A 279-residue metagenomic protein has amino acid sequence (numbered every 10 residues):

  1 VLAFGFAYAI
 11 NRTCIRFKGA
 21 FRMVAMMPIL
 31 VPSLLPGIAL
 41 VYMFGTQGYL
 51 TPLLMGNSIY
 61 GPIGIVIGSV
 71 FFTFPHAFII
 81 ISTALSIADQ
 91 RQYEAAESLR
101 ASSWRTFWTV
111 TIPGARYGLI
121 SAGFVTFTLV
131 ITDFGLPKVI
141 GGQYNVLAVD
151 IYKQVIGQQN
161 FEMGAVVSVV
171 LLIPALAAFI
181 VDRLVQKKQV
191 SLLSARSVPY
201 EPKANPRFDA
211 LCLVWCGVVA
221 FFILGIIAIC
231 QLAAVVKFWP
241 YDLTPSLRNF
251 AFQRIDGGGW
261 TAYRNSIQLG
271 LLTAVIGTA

Functional and structural regions predicted by a protein language model:
V1-S86, V110, G114-G135, G164-R183 (+2 more regions): Membrane-water interface segments at the C-terminal ends of transmembrane alpha-helices in multi-pass inner-membrane
Q47, I81-E94, S103, R116 (+3 more regions): Transmembrane helix boundary and interhelical loop/hinge segments in multi-pass membrane proteins
Q92, F124, A177-A195: Juxtamembrane interface elements at the cytosolic ends of transmembrane helices in multi-pass membrane proteins
L99-A101, P113: Glycine/proline-centered hinge or cleavage motifs at structural transition points of membrane proteins
F134-Q158, W239-L243: Glycine-rich helix-loop "coupling/hinge" segments at transmembrane-helix boundaries in multipass transporters
V185-W215: Flexible interhelical linker loops that connect adjacent transmembrane helices in multi-pass membrane transporters
S246-I255: A short amphipathic helical element positioned immediately N-terminal to and/or at the very start of a transmembrane
